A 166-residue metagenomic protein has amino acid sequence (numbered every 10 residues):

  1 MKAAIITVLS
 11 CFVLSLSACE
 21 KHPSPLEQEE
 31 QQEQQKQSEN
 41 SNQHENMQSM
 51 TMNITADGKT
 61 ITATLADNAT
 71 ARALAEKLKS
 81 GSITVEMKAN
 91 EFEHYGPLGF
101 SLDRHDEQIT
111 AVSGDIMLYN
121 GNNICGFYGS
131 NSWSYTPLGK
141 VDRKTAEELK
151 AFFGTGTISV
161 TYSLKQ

Functional and structural regions predicted by a protein language model:
K2-L9: Sec-dependent signal peptide recognition, specifically the positively charged N-region followed immediately by
S15-A18: C-terminal motif of bacterial Sec signal peptides marking the signal peptidase cleavage site
E20-H22: Bacterial signal peptide processing site
S24-E27, N120: C-terminal intrinsically disordered, low-complexity activation/regulatory tails of eukaryotic transcription factors
Q28-K59: N-terminal low-complexity, Pro/Thr/Ser-rich intrinsically disordered segments that act as propeptides or flexible
S49-E93: N-terminal secretory signal peptides
S82-Q166: Glycine-rich active-site loops that engage anionic ligands at enzyme catalytic sites
